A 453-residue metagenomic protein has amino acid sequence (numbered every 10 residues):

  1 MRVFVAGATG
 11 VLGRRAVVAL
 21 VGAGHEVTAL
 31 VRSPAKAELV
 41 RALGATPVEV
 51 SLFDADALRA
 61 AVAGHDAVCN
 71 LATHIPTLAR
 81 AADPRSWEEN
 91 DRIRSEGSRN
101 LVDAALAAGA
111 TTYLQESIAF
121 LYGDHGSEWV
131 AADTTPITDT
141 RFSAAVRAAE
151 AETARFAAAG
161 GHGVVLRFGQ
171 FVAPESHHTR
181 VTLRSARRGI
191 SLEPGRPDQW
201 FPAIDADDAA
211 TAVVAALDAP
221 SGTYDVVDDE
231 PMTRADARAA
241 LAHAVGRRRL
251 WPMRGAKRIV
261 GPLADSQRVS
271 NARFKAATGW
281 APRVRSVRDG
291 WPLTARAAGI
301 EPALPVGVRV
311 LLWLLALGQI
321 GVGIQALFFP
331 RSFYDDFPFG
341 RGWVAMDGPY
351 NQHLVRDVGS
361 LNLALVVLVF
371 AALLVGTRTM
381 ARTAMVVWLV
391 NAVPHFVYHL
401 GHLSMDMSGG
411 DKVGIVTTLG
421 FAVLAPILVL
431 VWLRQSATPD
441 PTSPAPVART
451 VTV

Functional and structural regions predicted by a protein language model:
R2, R15, A210-R258, A298-A303 (+1 more regions): Mid/C-terminal beta-alpha module of Rossmann-like enzyme folds, strongest in SDR-family dehydrogenases/epimerases
V3-H25: N-terminal Rossmann NAD(P)H-binding glycine-rich loop of SDR-like oxidoreductase domains
R32-E96, N100: NAD(P)H-binding glycine-rich loop region in Rossmannoid oxidoreductase-like domains and their noncatalytic homologs
A82-R141: Conserved Rossmann-fold NAD(P)-dependent oxidoreductase catalytic core, especially the SDR/UDP-sugar
S117-I118, E150-P174: Conserved beta-loop-beta element that borders a ligand/cofactor-binding pocket
A145-A148, P174-L183, E193-A215: Substrate-positioning beta->alpha
A235-A239, A256-A281, P292: Conserved C-terminal active-site "lid" loop/helix of NAD(P)H-dependent oxidoreductases that clamps the redox cofactor
R285-L304: Amphipathic terminal alpha-helices
